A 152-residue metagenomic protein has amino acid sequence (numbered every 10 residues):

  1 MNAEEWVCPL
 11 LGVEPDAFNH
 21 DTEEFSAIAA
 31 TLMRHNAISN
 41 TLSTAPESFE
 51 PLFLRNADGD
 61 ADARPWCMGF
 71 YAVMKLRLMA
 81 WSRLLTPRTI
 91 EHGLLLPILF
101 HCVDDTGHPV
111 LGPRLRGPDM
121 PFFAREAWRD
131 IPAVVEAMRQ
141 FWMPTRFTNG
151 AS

Functional and structural regions predicted by a protein language model:
M1-C67, Y71-S152: Domain-length accessory/inserted modules outside core catalytic folds
